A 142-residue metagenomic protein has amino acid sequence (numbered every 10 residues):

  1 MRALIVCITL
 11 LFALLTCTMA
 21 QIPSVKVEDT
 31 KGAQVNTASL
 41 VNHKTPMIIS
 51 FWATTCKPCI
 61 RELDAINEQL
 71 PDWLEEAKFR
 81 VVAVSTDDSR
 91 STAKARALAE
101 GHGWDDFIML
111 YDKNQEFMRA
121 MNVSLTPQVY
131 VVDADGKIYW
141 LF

Functional and structural regions predicted by a protein language model:
M1-I5: Positively charged n-region of N-terminal signal peptides that target proteins for export
V6-T16: Bacterial N-terminal signal peptides
T16-S39: N-terminal "domain-start" segment that seeds a small globular fold
G32, V132-Y139: Short, glycine-anchored, charge-dense loop/turn motifs used at functional sites
T37-I60: Short active-site neighborhood of thiol/selenol oxidoreductases, capturing the structured segment around
I48-I49, V81, V129: Hydrophobic beta-strand anchors of alpha/beta hydrolase catalytic cores
R61-H102, N114-R119: Structural microenvironment flanking redox-active thiols in thiol-disulfide oxidoreductases
L98-A134: Short, internal strand/loop/helix patches that form the active-site neighborhood or redox-interaction surface
